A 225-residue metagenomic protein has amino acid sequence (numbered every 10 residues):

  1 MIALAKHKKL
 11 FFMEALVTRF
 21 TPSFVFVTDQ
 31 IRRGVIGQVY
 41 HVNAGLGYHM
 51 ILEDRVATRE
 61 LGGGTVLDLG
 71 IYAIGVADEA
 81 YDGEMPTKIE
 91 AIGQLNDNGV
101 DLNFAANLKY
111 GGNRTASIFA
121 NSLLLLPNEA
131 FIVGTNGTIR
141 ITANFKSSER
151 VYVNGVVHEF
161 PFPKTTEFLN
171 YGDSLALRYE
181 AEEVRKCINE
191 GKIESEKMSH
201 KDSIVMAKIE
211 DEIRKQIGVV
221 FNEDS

Functional and structural regions predicted by a protein language model:
M1-F11: Rossmann-fold NAD(P)-binding glycine/threonine-rich loop
K9-F11, Q38, R114: Short, well-ordered coil/turn segments that N-cap beta-strands
T18-E90, D97: Predominantly a Rossmann-like dinucleotide-binding segment in NAD(P)-dependent oxidoreductases
P22, F26, Q30, G75-V76 (+4 more regions): Alpha-helical elements of Rossmann-like donor-binding domains used by nucleotide-donor carbohydrate transfer enzymes
G75-S148, A176, E182-E190, D224: Contiguous beta-strand/loop segments that form the cofactor/metal-binding neighborhood of enzyme cores
G111, E183-S225: C-terminal helix-rich "cap/oligomerization" subdomain common to oxidoreductases
F168-E182, M198: Active-site loop of classical SDR/Rossmann-like NAD(P)-dependent oxidoreductases, centered on the catalytic Tyr-X3-Lys
